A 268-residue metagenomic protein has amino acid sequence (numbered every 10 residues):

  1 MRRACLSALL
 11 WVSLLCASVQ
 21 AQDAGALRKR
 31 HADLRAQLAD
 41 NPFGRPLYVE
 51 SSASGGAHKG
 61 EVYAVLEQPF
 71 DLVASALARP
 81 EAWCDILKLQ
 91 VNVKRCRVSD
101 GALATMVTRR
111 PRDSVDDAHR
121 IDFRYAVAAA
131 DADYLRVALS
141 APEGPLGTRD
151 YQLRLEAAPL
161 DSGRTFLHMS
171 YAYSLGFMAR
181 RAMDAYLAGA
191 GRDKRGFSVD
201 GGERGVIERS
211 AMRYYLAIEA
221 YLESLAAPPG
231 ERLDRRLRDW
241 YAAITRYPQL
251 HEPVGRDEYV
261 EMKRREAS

Functional and structural regions predicted by a protein language model:
M1-A4: Positively charged n-region of N-terminal signal peptides that target proteins for export
L6-L15: Hydrophobic helical h-region of N-terminal Sec-dependent signal peptides in bacterial secretory/periplasmic proteins
A17-A21: Sec/Tat signal peptide C-region and signal peptidase I cleavage site
Q22-P42, L47-Y48, Y63, P142 (+1 more regions): Terminal "cap-and-tail" regions of soluble proteins that handle hydrophobic small molecules
V49-A76, K94, G202-V206: Terminal, regulation- and interaction-focused segments at domain boundaries
E67-F70, S99-D100, A126-Y134, E156-F166 (+1 more regions): A short, structured loop/turn motif at beta-sheet edges
S75-D85, E219-E223, A227: Sec-exported extracytoplasmic/periplasmic mature domains
N92-Q152, S174, Y221-S224, I244-S268: Glycine-rich portal/gate segments that line the openings of hydrophobic small-molecule binding cavities
